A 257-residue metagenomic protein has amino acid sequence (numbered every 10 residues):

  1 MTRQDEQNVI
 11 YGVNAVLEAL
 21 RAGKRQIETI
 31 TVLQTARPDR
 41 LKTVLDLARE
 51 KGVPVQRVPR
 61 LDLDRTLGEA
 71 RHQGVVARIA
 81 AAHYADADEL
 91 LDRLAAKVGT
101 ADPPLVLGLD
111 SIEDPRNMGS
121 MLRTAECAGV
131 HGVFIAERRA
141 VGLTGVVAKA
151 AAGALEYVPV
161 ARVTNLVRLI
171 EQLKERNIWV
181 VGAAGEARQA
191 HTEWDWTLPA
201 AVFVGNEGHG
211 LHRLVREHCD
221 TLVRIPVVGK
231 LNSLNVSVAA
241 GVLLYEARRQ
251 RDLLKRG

Functional and structural regions predicted by a protein language model:
M1-K97: N-terminal positively charged helical leader segments and presequences
G12, N117, S233-N235: Active-site helix-initiating loop/hinge in glycosyltransferases
E18-R21, R25, V32, A36-L41 (+1 more regions): RNA substrate-binding interface of SAM-dependent RNA methyltransferases
P54-V58, A161, V223: General small-molecule cofactor/ligand-binding pocket signal
Q56, G132-A136, R224: Short hydrophobic alpha-helical runs that function as membrane-insertion/retention elements
T66-A81, A154, P159, V163 (+1 more regions): Short basic, glycine-rich beta-strand/loop surfaces that mediate nucleic-acid
C127, A148-A154, R213-G257: Structured adenosyl-cofactor binding patch, chiefly the S-adenosyl-L-methionine
V181-N235: Active-site/ligand-binding-proximal alpha/beta "capping" segment
